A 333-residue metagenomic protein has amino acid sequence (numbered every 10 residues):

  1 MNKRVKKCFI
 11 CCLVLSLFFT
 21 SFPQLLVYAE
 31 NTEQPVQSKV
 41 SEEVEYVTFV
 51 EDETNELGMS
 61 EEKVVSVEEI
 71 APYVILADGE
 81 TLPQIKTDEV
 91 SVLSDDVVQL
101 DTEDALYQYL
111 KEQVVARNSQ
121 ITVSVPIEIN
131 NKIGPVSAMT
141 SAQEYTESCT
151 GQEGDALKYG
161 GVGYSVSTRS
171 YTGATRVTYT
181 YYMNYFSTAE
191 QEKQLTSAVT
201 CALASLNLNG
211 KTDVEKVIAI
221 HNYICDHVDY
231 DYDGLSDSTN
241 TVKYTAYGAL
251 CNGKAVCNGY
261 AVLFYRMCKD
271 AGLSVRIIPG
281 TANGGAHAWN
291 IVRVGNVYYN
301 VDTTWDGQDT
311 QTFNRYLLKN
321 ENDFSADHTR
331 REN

Functional and structural regions predicted by a protein language model:
N2-Y28: Sec-dependent N-terminal signal peptides of Gram-positive bacterial secreted proteins and lipoproteins
T20, Y28-T212, T329-N333: N-terminal accessory/pre-domain segments preceding catalytic cores
E190, N252-A255, P279: Alpha-helix capping and helix-loop boundary segments enriched in small/acidic/polar residues
Q191-A249: Secondary-structure boundary elements
A246-Y260: A short, highly charged nucleic-acid-interacting micro-segment common to nuclease and nuclease-linked defense proteins
G259-D323: Hydrophobic/aromatic-rich core segments of domains that either
